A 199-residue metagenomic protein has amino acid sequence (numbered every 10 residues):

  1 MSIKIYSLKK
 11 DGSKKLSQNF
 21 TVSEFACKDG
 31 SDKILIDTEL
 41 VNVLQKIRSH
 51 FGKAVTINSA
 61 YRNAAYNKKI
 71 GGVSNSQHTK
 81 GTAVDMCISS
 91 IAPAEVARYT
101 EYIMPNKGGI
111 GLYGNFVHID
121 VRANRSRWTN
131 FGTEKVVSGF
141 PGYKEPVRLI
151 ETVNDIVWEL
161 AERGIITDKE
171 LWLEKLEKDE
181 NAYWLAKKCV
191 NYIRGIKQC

Functional and structural regions predicted by a protein language model:
M1-H50, G114, A123: Extracytoplasmic cell-surface/polysaccharide-interacting catalytic and binding patches
E24, T129-G132, E170-E177: Short, polar loop/linker segments at the starts of domains and inter-domain junctions
S31-V41, S90-I91, V147-E151, E180: Soluble non-cytosolic domains of exported or imported proteins
E39-K46, E95, Y99, D155: Long, highly charged amphipathic alpha-helices
Q45-G71: Extended, low-complexity, intrinsically disordered C-terminal regulatory tails of eukaryotic serine/threonine kinases
K46-H50, A54, Y99-N106, E159 (+2 more regions): Structured segments of extracytoplasmic/periplasmic soluble domains in secreted or envelope-associated proteins
N75-V84, I88-V147: Catalytic cores and adjacent binding grooves of peptidoglycan-active enzymes
V147-C199: Short, solvent-exposed alpha-helical surface patches in non-cytosolic proteins
